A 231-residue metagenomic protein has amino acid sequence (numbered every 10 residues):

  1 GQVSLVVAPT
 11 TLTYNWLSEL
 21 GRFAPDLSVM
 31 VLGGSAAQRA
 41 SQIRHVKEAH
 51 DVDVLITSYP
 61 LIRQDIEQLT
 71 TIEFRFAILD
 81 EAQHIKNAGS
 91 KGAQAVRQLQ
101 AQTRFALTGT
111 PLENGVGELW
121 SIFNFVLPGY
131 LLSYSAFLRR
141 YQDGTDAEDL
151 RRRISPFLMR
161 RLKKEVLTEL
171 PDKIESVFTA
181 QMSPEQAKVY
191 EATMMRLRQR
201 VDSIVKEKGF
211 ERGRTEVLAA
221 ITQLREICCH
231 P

Functional and structural regions predicted by a protein language model:
G1-T145, R151-S176, Q181-P231: ASCE P-loop NTPase motor core, strongest for the SF2 helicase catalytic module
